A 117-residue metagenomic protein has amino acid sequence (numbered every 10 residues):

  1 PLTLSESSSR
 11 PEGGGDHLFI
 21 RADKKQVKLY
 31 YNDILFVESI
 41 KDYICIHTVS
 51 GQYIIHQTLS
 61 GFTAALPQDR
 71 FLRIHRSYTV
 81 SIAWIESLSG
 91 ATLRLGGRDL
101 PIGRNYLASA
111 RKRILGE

Functional and structural regions predicted by a protein language model:
P1-P101: Conserved binding/recognition cores within well-folded domains
G103-E117: Short, basic/aromatic-enriched C-terminal tail that caps enzymatic domains
